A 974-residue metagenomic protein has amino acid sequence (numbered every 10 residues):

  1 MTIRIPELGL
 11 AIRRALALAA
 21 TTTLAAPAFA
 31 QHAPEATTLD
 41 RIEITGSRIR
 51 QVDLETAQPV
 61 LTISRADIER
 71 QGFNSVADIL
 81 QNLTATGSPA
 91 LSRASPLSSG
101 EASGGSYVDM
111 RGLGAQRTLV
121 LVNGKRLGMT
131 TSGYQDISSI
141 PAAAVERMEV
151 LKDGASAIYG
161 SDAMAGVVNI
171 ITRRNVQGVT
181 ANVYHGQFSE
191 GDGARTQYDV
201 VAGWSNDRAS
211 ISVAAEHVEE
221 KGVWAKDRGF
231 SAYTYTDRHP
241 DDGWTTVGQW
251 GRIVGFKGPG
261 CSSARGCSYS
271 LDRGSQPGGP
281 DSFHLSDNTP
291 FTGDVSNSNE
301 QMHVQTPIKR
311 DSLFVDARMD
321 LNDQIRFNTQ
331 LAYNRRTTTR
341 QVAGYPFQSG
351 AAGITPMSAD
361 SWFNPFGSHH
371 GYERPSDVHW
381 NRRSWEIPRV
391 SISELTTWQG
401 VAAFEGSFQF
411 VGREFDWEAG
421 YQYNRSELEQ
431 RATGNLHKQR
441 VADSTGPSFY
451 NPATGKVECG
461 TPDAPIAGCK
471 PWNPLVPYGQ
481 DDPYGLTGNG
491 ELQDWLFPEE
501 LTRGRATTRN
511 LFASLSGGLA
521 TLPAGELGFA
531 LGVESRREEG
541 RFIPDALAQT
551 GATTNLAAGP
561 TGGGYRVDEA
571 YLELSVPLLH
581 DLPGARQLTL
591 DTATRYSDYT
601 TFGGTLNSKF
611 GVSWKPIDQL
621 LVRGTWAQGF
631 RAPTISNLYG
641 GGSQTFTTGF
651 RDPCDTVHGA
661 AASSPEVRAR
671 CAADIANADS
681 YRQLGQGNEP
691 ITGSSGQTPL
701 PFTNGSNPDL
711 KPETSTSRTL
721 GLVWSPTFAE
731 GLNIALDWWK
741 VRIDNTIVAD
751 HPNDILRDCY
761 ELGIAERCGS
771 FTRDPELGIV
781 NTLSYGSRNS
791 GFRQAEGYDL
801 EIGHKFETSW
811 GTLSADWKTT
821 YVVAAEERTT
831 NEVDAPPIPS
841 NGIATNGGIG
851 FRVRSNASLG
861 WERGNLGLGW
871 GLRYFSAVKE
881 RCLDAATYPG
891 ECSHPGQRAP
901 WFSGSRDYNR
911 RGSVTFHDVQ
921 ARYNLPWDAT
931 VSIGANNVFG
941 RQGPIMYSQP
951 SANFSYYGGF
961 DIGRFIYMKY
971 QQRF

Functional and structural regions predicted by a protein language model:
T2-T84, D199, G203, G266 (+5 more regions): N-terminal Sec signal peptide and the immediately downstream disordered periplasmic leader that contains the TonB box
V76-I79, L83, S106-D109, D162-V183 (+1 more regions): N-terminal periplasmic accessory domains that precede and gate Gram-negative outer-membrane beta-barrel machines
Q81-K125: Extracytoplasmic beta-strand/coil segments of soluble accessory domains associated with Gram-negative outer-membrane
K125-K152: Short acidic/polar hinge/loop motifs at secondary-structure boundaries that mediate gating or recognition
N175-G178, G191, R208, N322-I325 (+10 more regions): Short loop/turn motifs that connect adjacent beta-strands in outer-membrane beta-barrel proteins
V223, D227-T236, Y269-I308, F314 (+5 more regions): Surface-exposed, low-complexity loop segments enriched in small/polar and acidic residues
A558, A627, G640, Q644-T645 (+5 more regions): C-terminal beta-signal and terminal closure region of outer-membrane beta-barrel proteins
V823-A824, G871-C892, R922-F974: C-terminal beta-signal and adjacent terminal beta-strands/loops of Gram-negative outer-membrane beta-barrel proteins
